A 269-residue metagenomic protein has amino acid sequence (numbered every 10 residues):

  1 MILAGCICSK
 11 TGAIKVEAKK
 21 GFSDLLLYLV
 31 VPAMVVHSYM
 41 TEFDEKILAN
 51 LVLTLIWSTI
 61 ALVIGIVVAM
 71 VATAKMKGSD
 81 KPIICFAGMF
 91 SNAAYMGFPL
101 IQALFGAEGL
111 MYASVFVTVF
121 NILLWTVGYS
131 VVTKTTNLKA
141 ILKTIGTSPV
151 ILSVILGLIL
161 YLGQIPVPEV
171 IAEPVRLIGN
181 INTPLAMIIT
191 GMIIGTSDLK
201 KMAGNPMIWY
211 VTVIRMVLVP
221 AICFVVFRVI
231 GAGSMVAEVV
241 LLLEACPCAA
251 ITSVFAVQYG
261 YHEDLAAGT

Functional and structural regions predicted by a protein language model:
M1-T269: Alpha-helical transmembrane segments of multi-pass small-molecule/ion transporters
